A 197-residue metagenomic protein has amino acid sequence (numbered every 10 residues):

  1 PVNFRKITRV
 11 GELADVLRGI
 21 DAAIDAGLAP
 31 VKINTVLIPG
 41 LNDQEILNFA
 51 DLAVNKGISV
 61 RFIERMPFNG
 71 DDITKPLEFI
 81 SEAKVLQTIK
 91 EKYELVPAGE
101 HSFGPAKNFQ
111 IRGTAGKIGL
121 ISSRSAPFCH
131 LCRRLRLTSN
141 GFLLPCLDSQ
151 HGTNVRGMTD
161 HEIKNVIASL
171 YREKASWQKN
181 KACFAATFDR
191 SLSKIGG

Functional and structural regions predicted by a protein language model:
P1-I63: Radical SAM/AdoMet-radical enzyme domain recognition
L47-N55, R65-G197: Auxiliary Fe-S-binding modules of radical SAM enzymes
